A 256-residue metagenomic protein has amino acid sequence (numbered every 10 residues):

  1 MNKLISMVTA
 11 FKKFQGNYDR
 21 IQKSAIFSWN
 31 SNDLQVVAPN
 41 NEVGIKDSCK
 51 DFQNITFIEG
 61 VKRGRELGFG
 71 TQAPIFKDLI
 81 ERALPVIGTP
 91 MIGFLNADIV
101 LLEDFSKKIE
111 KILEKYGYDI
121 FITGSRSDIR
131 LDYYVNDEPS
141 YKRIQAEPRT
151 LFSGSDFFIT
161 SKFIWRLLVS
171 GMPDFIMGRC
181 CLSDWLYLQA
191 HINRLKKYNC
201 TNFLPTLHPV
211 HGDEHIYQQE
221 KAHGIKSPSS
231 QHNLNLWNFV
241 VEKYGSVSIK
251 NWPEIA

Functional and structural regions predicted by a protein language model:
M1-L67: N-terminal anchoring/stem segment of glycosyltransferases
L4-F11, G16-Y18, A25, P173-A256: C-terminal catalytic/acceptor-binding lobe
M7-V8, V36-P39, I92-F94, F121-G124 (+1 more regions): A structural signal for short, well-ordered beta-strand segments and their strand-loop junctions that often border
K12-F14, V43-I45, R63-R65, D98-V100 (+4 more regions): Short, solvent-exposed loop/turn segments at secondary-structure junctions
D19-I26, A73-D78, D104-E110: Well-ordered, non-membrane alpha-helical segments in soluble/globular domains
N40-L95, L102: Active-site-proximal specificity loops/subdomain of glycosyltransferases
Q72, V100-L188: Conserved catalytic core of nucleotide-sugar-dependent glycosyltransferases
G88-T89, G117-I120, L195: Short, high-confidence coil segments that cap the C-terminus of an alpha-helix and link into the following beta-strand
